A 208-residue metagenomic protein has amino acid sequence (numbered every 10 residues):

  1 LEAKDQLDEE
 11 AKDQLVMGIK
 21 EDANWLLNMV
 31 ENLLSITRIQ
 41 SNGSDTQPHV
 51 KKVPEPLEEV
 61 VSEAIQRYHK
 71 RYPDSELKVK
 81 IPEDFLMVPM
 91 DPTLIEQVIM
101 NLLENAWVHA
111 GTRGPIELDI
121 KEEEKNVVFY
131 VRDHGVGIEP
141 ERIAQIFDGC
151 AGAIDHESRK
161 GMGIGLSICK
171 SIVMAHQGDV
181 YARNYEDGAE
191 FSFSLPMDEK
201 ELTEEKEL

Functional and structural regions predicted by a protein language model:
E21-L26: Short alpha-helical segment of the dimerization/phosphotransfer core of two-component systems
K51-H69: A conserved beta-strand-to-alpha-helix junction within the catalytic ATP-binding
E76-L86: Conserved catalytic submotifs in the C-terminal HATPase_c
A106-W107: Short helix-loop "hinge" at the ATP-lid/N-box region of the Bergerat-fold HATPase_c
I138-C150: Short conserved segment of the HATPase_c
G165, C169: Short alpha-helical Gxxx[C/S/T] motif in the catalytic ATP-binding
